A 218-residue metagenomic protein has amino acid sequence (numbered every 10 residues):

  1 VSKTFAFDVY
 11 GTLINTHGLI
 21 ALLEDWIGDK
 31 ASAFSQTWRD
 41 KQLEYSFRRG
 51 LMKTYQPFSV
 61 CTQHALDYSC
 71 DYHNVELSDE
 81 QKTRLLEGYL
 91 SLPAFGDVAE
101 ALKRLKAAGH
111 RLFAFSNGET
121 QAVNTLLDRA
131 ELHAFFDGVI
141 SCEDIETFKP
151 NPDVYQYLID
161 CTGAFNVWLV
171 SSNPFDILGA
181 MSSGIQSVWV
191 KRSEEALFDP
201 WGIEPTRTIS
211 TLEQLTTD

Functional and structural regions predicted by a protein language model:
V1-L43: Active-site neighborhood of HAD-like aspartate-dependent phosphohydrolases
V1-S2, K103, E119-T120, N124-D218: Asp-based, Mg2+/Mn2+-dependent phosphohydrolase catalytic module
A21-L22, T37, H64-Y68, R84 (+5 more regions): Alpha-helical elements of Rossmann-like donor-binding domains used by nucleotide-donor carbohydrate transfer enzymes
L23-E24, W38-Q42, T62, L85-Y89 (+1 more regions): Hydrophobic alpha-helical core bundles mediating ligand binding, dimerization, or RNAP-core interactions
I27-A31, Y72-L77, E131-F135: Short helix-capping segments at alpha-helix termini
K30, F34, K41-Q42, F58-A65 (+1 more regions): Hydrophobic/aromatic residues within well-ordered alpha-helical segments
S46-T83: A metal-dependent, Asp-based hydrolase signature
E80-P93, V98-R129, G138-C142: Substrate-recognition element of Asp-dependent hydrolases with the DxDx(T/V) motif
